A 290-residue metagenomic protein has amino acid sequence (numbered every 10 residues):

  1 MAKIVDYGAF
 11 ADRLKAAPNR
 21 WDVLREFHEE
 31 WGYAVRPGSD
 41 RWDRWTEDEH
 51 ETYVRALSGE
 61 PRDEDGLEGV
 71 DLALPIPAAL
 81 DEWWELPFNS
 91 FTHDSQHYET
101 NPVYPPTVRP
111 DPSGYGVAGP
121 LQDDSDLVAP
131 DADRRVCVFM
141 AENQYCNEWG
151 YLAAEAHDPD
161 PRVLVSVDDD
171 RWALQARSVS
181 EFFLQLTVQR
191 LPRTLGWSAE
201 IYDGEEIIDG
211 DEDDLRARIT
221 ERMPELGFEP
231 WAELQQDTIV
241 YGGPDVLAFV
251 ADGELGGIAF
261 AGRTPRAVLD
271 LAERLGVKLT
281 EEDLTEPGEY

Functional and structural regions predicted by a protein language model:
M1-D158, R193-Y202, T220, E225 (+1 more regions): A surface-exposed partner-binding patch
L80-W83, V163, A248, I258-F260: Hydrophobic beta-strand residues in large extracellular and virion-surface proteins
W149-A153, A173-V179, D270: Short amphipathic beta-strand/extended segments with alternating polar/hydrophobic composition
Y151-A154, D158-V167, E254-R263: Intrinsically disordered, low-complexity regulatory segments enriched in Ser/Thr/Pro and charged residues
D170-W197: Signature of lipid phosphatidyltransferase scaffolds
T187, P192-E233: Short Lys/Arg-enriched alpha/beta "domain-start" segment
E233-Y290: Extended, charged low-complexity segments that frequently continue into or abut oligomerization scaffolds
